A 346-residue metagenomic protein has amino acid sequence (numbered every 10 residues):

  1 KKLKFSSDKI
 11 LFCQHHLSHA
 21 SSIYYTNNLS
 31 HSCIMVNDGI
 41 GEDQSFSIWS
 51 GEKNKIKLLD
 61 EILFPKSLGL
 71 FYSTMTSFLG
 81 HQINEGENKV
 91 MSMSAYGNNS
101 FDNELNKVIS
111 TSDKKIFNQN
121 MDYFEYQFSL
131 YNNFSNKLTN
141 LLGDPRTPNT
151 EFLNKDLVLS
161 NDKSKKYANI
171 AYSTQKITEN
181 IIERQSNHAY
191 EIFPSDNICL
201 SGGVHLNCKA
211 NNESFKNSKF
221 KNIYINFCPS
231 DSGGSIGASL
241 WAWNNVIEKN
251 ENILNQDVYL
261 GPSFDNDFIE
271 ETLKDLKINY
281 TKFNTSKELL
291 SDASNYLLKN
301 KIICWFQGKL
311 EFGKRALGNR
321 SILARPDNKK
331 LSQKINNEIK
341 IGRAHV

Functional and structural regions predicted by a protein language model:
K1-F12, L17-N161, N187-E191, D196-N197 (+2 more regions): Flexible beta->alpha loop and helix N-cap segments adjacent to enzyme active/binding sites
L159-Q185: Adenine-nucleotide phosphate-binding core of ATP-dependent small-molecule kinases
